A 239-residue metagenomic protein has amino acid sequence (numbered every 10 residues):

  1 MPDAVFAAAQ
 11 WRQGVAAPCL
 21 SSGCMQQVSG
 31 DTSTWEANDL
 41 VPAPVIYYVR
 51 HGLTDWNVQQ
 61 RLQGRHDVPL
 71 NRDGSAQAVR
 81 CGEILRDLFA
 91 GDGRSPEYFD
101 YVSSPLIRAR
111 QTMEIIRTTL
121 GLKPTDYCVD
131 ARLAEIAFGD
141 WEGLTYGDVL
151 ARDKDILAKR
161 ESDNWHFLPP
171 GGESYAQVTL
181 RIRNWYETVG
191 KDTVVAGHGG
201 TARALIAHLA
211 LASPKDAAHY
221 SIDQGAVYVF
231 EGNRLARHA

Functional and structural regions predicted by a protein language model:
P2-Q10: Extreme N-terminal basic, low-complexity initiation segments that serve as generic localization/processing leaders
W11, G30, L40-L122, R152 (+1 more regions): Active-site-proximal alpha-helix that buttresses catalytic centers in soluble enzyme cores
I46, F99, T188-G200: Generic beta-sheet signal
T54, T201-A202: Short active-site segment of divalent metal-dependent hydrolases/proteases that encodes the spacing between
T118-R181, H219, E231, H238-A239: Phosphate-handling substructures
R183-K191, V229-F230: Alpha-helix C-terminal capping segments
A212-H238: Domain-level recognition of soluble alpha/beta enzyme cores, biased toward histidine phosphatases/phosphomutases
